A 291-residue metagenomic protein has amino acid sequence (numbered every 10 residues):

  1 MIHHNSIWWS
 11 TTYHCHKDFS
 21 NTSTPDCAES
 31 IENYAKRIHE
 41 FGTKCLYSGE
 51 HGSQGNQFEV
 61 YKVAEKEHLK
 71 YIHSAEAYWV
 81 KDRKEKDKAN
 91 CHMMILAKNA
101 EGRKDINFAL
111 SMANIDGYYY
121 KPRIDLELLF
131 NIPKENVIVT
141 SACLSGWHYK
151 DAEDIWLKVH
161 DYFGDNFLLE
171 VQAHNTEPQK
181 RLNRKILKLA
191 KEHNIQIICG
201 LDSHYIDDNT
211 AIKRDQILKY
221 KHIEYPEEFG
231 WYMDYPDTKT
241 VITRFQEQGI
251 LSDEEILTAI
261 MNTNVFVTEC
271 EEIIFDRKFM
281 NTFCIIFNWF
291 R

Functional and structural regions predicted by a protein language model:
M1-R291: Phosphodiester-processing cores and adjacent nucleic acid-binding clamps
